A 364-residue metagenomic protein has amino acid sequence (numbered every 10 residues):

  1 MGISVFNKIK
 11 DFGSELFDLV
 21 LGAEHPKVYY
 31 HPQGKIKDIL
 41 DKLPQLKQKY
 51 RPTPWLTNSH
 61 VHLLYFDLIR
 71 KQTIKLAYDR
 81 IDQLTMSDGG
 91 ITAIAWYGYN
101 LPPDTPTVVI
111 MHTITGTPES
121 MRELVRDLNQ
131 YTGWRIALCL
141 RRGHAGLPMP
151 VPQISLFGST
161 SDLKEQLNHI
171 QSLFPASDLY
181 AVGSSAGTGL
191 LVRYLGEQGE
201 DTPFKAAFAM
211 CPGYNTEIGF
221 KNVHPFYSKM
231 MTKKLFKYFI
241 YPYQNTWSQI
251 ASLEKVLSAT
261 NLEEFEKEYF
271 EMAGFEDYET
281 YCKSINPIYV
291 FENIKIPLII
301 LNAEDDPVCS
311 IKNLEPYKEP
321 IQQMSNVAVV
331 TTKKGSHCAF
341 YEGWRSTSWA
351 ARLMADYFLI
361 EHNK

Functional and structural regions predicted by a protein language model:
G2-I36, S172-A176, Y180-A273: Alpha/beta-hydrolase-fold enzymes
W55-N100, L163, Y341: N-terminal cap/lid segment of alpha/beta-hydrolase-fold proteins
M86, A93, Y97-P150, E165 (+2 more regions): Short, surface-exposed "cap/lid" segments of acyl-processing enzymes
H144-Y180: Catalytic nucleophile-loop/oxyanion-hole region of alpha/beta-hydrolase and closely related hydrolase-like folds
E268-V290: Active-site nucleophile elbow and catalytic-triad environment of alpha/beta-hydrolase enzymes
I294, I300-N302, D306: Short beta-strand/loop motif that positions the catalytic acidic residue of the alpha/beta-hydrolase fold
I321-C338: Catalytic histidine neighborhood in serine/cysteine hydrolases with alpha/beta-hydrolase-type architecture
G335-S348: Catalytic histidine-centered segment of alpha/beta-hydrolase-like enzymes
